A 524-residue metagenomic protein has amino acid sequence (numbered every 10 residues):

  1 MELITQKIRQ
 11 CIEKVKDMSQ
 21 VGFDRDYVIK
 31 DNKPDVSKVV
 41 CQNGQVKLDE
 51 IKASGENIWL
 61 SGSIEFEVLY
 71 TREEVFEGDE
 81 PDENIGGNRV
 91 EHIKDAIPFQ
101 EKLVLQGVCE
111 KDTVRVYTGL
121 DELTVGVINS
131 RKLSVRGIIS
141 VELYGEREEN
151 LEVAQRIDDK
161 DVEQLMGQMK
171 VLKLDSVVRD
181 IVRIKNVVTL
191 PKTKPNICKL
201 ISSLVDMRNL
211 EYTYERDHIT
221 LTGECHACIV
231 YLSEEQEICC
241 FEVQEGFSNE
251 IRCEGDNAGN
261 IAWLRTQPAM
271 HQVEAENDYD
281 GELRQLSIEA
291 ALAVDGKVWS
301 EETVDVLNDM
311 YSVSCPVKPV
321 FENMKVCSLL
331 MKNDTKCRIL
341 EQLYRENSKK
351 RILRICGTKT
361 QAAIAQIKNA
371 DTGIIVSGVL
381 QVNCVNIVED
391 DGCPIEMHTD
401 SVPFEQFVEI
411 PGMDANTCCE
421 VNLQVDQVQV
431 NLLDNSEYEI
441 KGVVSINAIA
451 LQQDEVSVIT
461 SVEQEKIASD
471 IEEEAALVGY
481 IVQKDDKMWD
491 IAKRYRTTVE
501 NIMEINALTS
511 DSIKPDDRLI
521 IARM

Functional and structural regions predicted by a protein language model:
M1-E473: Interfacial loop/beta elements and low-complexity acidic/Ser/Thr-rich segments of macromolecular assembly/processing
I467-E504, T509-M524: Primarily a LysM-type cell-wall glycan-binding module
